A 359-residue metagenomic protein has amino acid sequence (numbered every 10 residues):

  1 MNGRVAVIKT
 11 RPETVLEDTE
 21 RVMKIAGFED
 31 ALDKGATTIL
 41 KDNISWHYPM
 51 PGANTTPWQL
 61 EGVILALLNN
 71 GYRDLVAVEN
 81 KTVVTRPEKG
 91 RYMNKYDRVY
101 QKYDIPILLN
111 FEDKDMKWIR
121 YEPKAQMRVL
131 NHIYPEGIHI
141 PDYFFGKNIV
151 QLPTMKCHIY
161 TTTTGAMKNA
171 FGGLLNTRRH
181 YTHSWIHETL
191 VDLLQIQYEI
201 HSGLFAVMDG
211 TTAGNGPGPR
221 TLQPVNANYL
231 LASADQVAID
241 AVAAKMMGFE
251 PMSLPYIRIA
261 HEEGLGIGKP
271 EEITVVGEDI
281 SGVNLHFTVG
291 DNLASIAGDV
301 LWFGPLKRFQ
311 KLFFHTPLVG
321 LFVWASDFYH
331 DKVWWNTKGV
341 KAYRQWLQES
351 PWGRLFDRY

Functional and structural regions predicted by a protein language model:
M1-Y359: N-terminal and secondary-structure boundary signal
